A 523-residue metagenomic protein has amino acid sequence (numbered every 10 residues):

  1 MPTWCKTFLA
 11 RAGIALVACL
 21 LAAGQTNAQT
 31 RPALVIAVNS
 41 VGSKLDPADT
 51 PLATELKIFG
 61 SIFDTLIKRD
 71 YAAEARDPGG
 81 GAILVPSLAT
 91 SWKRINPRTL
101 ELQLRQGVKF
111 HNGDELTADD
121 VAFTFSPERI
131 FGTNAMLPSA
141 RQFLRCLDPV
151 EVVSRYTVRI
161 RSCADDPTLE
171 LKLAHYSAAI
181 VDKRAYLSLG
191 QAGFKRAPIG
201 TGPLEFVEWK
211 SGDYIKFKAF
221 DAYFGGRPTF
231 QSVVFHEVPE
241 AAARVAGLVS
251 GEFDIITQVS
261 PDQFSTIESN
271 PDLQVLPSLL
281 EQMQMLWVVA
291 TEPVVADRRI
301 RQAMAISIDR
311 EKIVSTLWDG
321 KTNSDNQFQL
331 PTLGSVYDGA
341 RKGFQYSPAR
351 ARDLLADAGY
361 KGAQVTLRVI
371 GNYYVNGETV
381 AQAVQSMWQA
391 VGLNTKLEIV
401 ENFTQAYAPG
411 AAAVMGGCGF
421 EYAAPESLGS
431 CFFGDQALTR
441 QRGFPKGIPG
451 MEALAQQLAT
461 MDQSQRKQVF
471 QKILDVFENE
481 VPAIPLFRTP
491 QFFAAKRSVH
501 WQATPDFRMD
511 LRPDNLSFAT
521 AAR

Functional and structural regions predicted by a protein language model:
Q29-T30, K93, Q103, K109 (+1 more regions): Surface-exposed binding/hinge segments that line and control ligand-binding clefts or catalytic entry sites
A37-N96, S126, A197-G200: N-terminal lobe/hinge region of extracytoplasmic solute-binding protein
D70-A75, G79, I83, R155 (+5 more regions): Gly/Pro-rich hinge or "lid" segments in bacterial periplasmic/extracellular proteins
T90-N134, R159, R244-G247, V294-A296: Aromatic- and charge-enriched surface segment that lines or borders ligand/interaction sites
A192, F220-T266, Q385, N394: Ligand-site clamp/hinge motif
R299, A390, N394-Q405, L428-R497 (+1 more regions): Extracytoplasmic/peripheral linker and loop segments enriched in polar/acidic and small residues with frequent Thr/Pro
N323-D357, G371-E378: Structural transition elements
F493-R523: Long beta-strand-rich cores associated with HINT superfamily self-processing modules
